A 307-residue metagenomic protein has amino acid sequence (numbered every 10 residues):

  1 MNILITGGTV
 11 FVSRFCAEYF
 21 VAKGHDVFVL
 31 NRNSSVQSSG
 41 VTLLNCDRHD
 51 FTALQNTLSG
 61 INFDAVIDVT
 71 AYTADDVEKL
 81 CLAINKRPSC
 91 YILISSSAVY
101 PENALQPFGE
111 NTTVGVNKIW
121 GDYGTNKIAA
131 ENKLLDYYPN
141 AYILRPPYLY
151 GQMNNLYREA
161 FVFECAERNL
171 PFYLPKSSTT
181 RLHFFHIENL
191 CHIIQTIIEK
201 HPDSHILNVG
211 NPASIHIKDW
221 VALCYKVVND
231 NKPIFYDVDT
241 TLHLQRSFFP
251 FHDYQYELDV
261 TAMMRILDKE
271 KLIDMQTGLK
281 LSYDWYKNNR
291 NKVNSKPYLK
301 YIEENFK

Functional and structural regions predicted by a protein language model:
I3-K23: N-terminal Rossmann NAD(P)H-binding glycine-rich loop of SDR-like oxidoreductase domains
S34-Q37, T42-R87, V99-Y100: NAD(P)H-binding glycine-rich loop region in Rossmannoid oxidoreductase-like domains and their noncatalytic homologs
K79-N126, L134-D136, Y142: Conserved Rossmann-fold NAD(P)-dependent oxidoreductase catalytic core, especially the SDR/UDP-sugar
E131-M153: Conserved beta-loop-beta element that borders a ligand/cofactor-binding pocket
F163-Y173, T180-I215, A222-Y225: Alpha-helical substrate-binding/gating segment
I197-Y254, V260, L299, F306: Mid/C-terminal beta-alpha module of Rossmann-like enzyme folds, strongest in SDR-family dehydrogenases/epimerases
L242-E270, K280, N289-N291: Conserved C-terminal active-site "lid" loop/helix of NAD(P)H-dependent oxidoreductases that clamps the redox cofactor
M275-K307: Amphipathic terminal alpha-helices
